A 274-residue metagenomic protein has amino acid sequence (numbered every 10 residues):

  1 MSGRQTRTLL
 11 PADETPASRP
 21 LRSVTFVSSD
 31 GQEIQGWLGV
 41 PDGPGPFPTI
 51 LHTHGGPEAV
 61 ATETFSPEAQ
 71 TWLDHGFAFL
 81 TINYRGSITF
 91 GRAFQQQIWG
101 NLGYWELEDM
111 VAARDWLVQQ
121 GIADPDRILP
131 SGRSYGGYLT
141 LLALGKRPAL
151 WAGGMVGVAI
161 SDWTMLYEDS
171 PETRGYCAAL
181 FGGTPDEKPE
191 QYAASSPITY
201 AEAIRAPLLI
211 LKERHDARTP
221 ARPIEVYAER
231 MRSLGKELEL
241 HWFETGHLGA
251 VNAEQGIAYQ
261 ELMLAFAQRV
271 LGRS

Functional and structural regions predicted by a protein language model:
M1, W37-G39, H241: Conserved hydrophobic/aromatic positions in well-ordered beta-strands
M1-A12: N-terminal targeting or regulatory segments adjacent to alpha/beta-hydrolase or S9 domains
L10-D126, R133-S134, Y167-G175: Cap/lid segment of the alpha/beta-hydrolase catalytic domain
Y84-S274: Active-site-proximal cap/loop segments of hydrolase catalytic domains
